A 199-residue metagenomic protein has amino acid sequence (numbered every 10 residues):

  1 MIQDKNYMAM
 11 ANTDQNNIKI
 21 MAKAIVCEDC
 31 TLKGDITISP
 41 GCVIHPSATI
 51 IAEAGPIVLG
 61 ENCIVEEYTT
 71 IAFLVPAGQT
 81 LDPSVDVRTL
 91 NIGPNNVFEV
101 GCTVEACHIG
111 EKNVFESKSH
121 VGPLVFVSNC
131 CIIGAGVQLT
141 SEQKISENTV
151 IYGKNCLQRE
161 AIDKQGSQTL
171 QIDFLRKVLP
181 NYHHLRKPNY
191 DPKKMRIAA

Functional and structural regions predicted by a protein language model:
M1-V43, T49: Extended, small-residue-rich solenoid/repeat segments and analogous flexible loops that form exposed scaffolds
I2-A9, D14-Q15, P56-E61, E66-P94 (+1 more regions): Glycine-rich hexapeptide-repeat left-handed beta-helix
